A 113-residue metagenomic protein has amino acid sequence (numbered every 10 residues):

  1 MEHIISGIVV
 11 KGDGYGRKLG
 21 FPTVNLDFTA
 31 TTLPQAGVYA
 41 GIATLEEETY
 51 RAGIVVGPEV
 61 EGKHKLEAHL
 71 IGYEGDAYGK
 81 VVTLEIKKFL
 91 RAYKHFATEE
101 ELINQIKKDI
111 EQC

Functional and structural regions predicted by a protein language model:
E2-C113: Phosphate/ribose-recognition catalytic cores of enzymes acting on nucleotide-derived substrates
